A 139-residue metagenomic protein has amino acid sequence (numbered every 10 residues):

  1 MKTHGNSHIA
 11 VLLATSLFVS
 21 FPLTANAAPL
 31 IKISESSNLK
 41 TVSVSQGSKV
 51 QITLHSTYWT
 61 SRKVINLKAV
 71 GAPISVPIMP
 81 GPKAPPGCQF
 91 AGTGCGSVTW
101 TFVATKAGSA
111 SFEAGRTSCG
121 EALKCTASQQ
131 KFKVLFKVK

Functional and structural regions predicted by a protein language model:
K2-L12: Bacterial N-terminal signal peptides that target proteins for export
L12-S20: Bacterial N-terminal signal peptides
F21-A27: Sec/Tat signal peptide C-region and signal peptidase I cleavage site
A27-Q51: N-terminal edge beta-strand
W59-C88: Short, solvent-exposed loop/linker segments at beta-strand-coil boundaries, enriched for Pro/Gly and Ser/Thr
G92-V98: Aromatic sugar-binding surface patches on proteins that engage polysaccharides or sugar-phosphate polymers
F102-F112: Glycine-centered tight-turn and secondary-structure capping sites
E121-Q129: Beta-sandwich strand segments
